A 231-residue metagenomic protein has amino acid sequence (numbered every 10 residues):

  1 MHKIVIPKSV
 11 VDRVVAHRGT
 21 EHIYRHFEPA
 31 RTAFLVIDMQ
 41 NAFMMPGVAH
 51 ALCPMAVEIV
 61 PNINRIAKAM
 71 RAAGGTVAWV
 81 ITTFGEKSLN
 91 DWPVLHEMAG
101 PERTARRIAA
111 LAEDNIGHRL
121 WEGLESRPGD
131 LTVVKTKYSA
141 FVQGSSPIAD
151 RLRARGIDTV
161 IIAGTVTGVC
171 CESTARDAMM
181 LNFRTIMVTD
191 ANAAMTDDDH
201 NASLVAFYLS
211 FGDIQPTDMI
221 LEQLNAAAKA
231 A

Functional and structural regions predicted by a protein language model:
M1-A33, K68, A72-A73, V94 (+1 more regions): Active-site-adjacent betaalpha module
Y24, F43, A49-M55, V160-A163: Surface-exposed cleft-lining segments at the edges of enzyme active sites
A30, V48-M70, G74-W79: A short alpha/beta connector and helix-capping loop motif
A33-F43: Acidic-leg catalytic submotif of subtilisin-like serine proteases
A42, G85, A194: Active-site loop signature of alpha/beta-hydrolase-fold enzymes
A42-P46, S88-L89: Short acidic/His/Gly/Ser-rich catalytic and metal-binding motifs that mark active-site loops of diverse hydrolases
A73-T82, S88, V188: Short beta-strand segments at enzyme active-site cores
L89-L95: Glycine-rich loop at the start of a catalytic domain that most often binds anionic cofactors/ligands
